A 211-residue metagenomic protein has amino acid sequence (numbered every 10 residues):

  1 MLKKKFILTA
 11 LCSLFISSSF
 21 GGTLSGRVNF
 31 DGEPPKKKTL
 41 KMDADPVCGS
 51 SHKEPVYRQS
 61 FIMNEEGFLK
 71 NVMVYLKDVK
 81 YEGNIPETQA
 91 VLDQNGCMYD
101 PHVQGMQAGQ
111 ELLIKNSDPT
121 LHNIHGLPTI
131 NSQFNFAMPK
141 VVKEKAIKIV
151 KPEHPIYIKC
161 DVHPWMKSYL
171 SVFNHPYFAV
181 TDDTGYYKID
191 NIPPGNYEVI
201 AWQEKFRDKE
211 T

Functional and structural regions predicted by a protein language model:
M1-L8: Bacterial N-terminal signal peptides that target proteins for export
T9-S18: Bacterial N-terminal signal peptides
F20-T211: Extracytoplasmic copper-binding redox domains, predominantly the cupredoxin/blue-copper superfamily
